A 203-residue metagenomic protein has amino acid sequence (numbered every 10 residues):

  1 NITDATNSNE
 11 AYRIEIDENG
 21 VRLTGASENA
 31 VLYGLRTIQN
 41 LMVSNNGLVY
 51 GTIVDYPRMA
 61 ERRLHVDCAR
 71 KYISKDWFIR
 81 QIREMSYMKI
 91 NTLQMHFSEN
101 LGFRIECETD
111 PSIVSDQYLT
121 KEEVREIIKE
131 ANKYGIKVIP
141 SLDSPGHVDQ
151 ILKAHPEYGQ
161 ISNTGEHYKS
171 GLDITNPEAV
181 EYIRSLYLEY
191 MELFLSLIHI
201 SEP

Functional and structural regions predicted by a protein language model:
N1-M59: Contiguous, structured surface segment used for ligand recognition
R62-V66, L93-M95, V138-P140, S201: Hydrophobic faces of well-ordered beta-strands that scaffold small-molecule active sites in alpha/beta enzyme cores
R63-W77, G171-E178: Active-site mouth loops of central-metabolism enzymes
W77-E99: Catalytic domains of carbohydrate-active enzymes, especially glycoside hydrolases
Q81, I127, V138, I200: Aromatic/hydrophobic pocket-lining residues that form π-stacking "cages" and hydrophobic walls in ligand
I82, V124-I128, R184-M191: Generic structural signal for well-ordered alpha-helices, preferentially at hydrophobic/aromatic core positions
S98-Y134, H147-E181: Aromatic- and acidic-residue-enriched carbohydrate-binding clefts of CAZyme catalytic domains
L195-P203: Residue-level detector of conserved catalytic or cofactor/ligand-binding positions in enzyme active sites
